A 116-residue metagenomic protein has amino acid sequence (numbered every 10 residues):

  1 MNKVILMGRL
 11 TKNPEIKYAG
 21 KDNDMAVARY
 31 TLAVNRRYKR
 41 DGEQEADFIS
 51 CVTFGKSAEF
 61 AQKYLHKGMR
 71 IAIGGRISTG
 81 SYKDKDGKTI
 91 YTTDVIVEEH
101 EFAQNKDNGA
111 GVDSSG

Functional and structural regions predicted by a protein language model:
M1, I16-N23, D41-Q44, G87-K88 (+1 more regions): Acidic, gly/ser/pro-rich intrinsically disordered tails
V4-A46, Y91: Core FKBP-type peptidyl-prolyl cis-trans isomerase
I5-L10, L32, K67-S78, V97-H100: OB-fold and OB-like beta-barrel modules that bind single-stranded nucleic acids
P14, R36-Y38, T79-S81, E99-Q104: Feature marks short, surface-exposed loop/turn motifs that line or immediately flank catalytic pockets and channel
M25-V27, A46-F48, H66, R70-A72 (+1 more regions): Short connector loops at helix/strand junctions that flank enzyme active sites, especially segments positioning acidic
R36-Y64: Glycine-rich strand-loop-strand elements at beta-sheet edges
F54-I90, Q104: Beta-rich strand-turn-strand
